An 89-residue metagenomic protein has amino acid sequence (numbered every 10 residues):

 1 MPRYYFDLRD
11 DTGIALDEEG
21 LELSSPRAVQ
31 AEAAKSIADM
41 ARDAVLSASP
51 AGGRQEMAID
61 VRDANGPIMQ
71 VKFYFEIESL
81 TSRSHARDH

Functional and structural regions predicted by a protein language model:
M1-D17: Short aromatic-glycine-(Arg/Gly/Cys) micro-motifs in beta-strand/loop hairpins
P26-R27: Residues at or immediately preceding the N-termini of alpha-helices
S36-V45: Short arginine-rich
D43, G52-G53: Core catalytic alpha/beta fold that binds nucleotide/phospho-ligands
G53-D88: C-terminal structural segments of small proteins and small subunits
